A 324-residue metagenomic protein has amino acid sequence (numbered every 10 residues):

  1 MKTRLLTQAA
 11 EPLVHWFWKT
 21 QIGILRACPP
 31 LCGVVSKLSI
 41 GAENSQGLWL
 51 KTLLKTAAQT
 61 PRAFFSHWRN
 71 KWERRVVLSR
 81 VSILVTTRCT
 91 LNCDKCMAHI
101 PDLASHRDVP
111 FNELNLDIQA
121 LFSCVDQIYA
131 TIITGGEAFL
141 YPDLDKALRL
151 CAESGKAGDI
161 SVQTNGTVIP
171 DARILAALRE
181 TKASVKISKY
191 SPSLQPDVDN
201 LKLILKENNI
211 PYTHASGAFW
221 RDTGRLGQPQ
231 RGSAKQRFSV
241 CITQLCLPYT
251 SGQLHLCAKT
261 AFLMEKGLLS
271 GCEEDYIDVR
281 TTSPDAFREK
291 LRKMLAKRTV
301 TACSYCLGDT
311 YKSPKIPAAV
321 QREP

Functional and structural regions predicted by a protein language model:
M1-V77, E323-P324: Membrane-proximal basic amphipathic "stem/tether" segments
W18, W49-V162, I169: Conserved alpha-helical substructure of the radical SAM core
I24, C28, V85, C89-N92 (+3 more regions): Secretory pathway export signals and precursors
L31, V35, C96, Q244 (+1 more regions): General secretory precursor processing signal
V77, V109-E113, D143, S193 (+4 more regions): Soluble or luminal CAZymes and related metallo-dependent hydrolases
S123-D126, L178-E180, K297: Flexible, charged surface loops at secondary-structure boundaries
Y141-E265: Conserved AdoMet/S-adenosylmethionine-binding subsite of the radical SAM
R225-P324: Accessory C-terminal segments flanking Radical SAM cores
